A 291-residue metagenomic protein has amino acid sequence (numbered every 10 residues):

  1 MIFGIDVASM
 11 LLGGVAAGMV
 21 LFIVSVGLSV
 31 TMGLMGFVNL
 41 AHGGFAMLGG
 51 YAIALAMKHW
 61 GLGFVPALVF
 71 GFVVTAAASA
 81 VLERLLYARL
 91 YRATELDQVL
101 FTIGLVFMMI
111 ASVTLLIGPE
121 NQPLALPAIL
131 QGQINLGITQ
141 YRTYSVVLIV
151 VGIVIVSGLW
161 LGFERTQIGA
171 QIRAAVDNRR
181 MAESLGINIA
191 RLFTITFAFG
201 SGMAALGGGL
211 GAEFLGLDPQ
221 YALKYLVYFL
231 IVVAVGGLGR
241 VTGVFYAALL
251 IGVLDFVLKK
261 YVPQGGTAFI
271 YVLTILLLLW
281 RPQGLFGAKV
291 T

Functional and structural regions predicted by a protein language model:
M1-I23, A52, F64-A67, A93-V99 (+2 more regions): Membrane-interfacial amphipathic/re-entrant helices at transmembrane-helix boundaries
D6, L85, L116, D177-S184 (+2 more regions): Cytosolic-side transmembrane-helix boundaries in multi-pass membrane proteins
L12, L34-V81, L85: Membrane-embedded helix boundary and interhelical linker motif in transport proteins
A17, T139-L217, V241-Y246: Helix-loop-helix "hairpin" substructures at the membrane interface of multi-pass membrane proteins
L21, S25, G61-V73, T194-T274 (+1 more regions): Transmembrane alpha-helical segments in multi-pass inner-membrane proteins
G50, A54, F72-A78, L105-T114 (+5 more regions): Hydrophobic core segments of alpha-helical transmembrane domains in multi-pass membrane transport and ion-translocation
G61-V106, S112, Y246-I251, R281-P282: Alpha-helical transmembrane segments within multi-pass membrane transporters and channels
R89-L90, T94-R165, L192, V262-Q264 (+2 more regions): Transmembrane helix-bundle core of multi-pass membrane transporters and related energy-transducing complexes
